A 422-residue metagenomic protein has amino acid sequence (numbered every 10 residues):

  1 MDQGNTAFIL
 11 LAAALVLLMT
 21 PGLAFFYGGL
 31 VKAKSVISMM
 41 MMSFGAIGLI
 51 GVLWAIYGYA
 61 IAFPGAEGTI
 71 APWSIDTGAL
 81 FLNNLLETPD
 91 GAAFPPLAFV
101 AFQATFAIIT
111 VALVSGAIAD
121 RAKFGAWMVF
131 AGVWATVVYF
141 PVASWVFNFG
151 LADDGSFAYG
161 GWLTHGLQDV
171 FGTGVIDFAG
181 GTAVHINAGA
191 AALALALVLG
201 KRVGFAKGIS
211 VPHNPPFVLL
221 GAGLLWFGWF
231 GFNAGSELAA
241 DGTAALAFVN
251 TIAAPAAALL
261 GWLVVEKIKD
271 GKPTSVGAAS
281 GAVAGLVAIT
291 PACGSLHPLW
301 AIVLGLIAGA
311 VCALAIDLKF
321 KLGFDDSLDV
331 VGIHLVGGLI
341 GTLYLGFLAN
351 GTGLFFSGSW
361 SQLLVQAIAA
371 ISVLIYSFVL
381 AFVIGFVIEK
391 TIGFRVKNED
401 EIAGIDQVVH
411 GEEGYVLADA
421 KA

Functional and structural regions predicted by a protein language model:
M1-A422: Glycine- and aromatic-enriched membrane alpha-helices
